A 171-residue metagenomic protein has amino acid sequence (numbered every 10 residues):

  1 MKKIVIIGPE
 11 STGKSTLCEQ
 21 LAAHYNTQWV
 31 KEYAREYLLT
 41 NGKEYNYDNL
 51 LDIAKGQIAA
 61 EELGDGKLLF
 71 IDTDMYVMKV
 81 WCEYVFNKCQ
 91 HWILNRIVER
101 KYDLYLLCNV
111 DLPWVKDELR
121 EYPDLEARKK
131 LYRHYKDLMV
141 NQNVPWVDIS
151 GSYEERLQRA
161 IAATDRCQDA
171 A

Functional and structural regions predicted by a protein language model:
M1-K3: Pre-Walker A (Motif I) flank of P-loop NTPase domains
I6: Hydrophobic anchor at the beta1->P-loop junction of P-loop NTPases
E10: The conserved Walker
K14: Conserved lysine of the Walker
E19, A23-E62: Conserved substrate/cofactor phosphate-moiety recognition/catalytic segment in nucleotide-dependent phosphotransferases
L51-R100, V115: Glycine-rich phosphate-binding loop used to anchor ATP phosphates in small-molecule kinases, encompassing both
F86-E155, I161, Q168: A glycine- and Lys/Arg-enriched "phosphate-lid" helix/loop adjacent to the NTP-binding pocket of small-molecule kinases
